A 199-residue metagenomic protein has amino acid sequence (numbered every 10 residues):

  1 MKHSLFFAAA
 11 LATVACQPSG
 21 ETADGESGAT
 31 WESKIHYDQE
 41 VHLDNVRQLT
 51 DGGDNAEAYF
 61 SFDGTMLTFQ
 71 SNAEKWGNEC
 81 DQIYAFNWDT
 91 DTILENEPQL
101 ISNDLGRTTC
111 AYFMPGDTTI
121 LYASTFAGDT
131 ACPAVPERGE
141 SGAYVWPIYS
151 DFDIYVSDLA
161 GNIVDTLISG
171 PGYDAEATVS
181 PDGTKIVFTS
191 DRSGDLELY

Functional and structural regions predicted by a protein language model:
T13-A15: C-terminal motif of bacterial Sec signal peptides marking the signal peptidase cleavage site
Q17-S19: Bacterial signal peptide processing site
D24-D44, F152: Blade/loop signatures of beta-propeller domains
D51-D54, Q70-I83, S102-T108, A123-I154 (+2 more regions): A flexible loop/linker signature enriched in serine peptidases of the S9 family
F62-D63, P115-G116, P181-D182: Residue-level detector of Asp-centered blade-edge/turn motifs that repeat once per structural unit in beta-propeller
L67-T68, I120, I186-V187: Hydrophobic beta-strand positions that form the internal "hydrophobic ladder" of WD40/Gbeta-like beta-propeller blades
W88-D91, D158-N162: Short loop/turn segments that connect beta-strands within beta-propeller blades
